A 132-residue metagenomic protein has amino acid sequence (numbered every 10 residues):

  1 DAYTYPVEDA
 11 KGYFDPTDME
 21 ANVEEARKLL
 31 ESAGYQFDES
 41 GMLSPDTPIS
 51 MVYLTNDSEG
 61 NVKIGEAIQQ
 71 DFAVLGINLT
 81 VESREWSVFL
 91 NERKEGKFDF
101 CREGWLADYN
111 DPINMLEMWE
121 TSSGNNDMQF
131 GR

Functional and structural regions predicted by a protein language model:
D1, G12-Y13, M19, V23-K28 (+4 more regions): Extracytoplasmic/peripheral linker and loop segments enriched in polar/acidic and small residues with frequent Thr/Pro
D1-Y35, N56-K63: Structural transition elements
Q36-S50: Short helix/loop segment immediately N-terminal to the Walker
E39, V62-G65, N91-E92, C101-R102 (+1 more regions): Extended hydrophobic-aromatic, low-complexity segments
T47-D57, L79-V81, D99: Short, well-ordered beta-strand elements
L54-N56, R84, G104-L106: Active-site-proximal beta-strand/loop segments in catalytic clefts of secreted hydrolases
V62-L75: Short, polar/charged alpha-helical segment
